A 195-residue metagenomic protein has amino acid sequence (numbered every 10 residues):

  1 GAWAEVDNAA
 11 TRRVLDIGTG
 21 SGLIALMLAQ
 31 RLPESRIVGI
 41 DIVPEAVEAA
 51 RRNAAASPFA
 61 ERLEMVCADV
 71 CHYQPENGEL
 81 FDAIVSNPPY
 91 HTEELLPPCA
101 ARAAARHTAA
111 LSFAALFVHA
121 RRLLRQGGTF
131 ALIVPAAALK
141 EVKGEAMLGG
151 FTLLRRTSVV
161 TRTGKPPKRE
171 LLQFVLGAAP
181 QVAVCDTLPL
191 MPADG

Functional and structural regions predicted by a protein language model:
T11-G18: Conserved class I S-adenosyl-L-methionine
S21-P33: Conserved SAM-binding loop of SAM-dependent methyltransferases across substrates and taxa, primarily the Class I
R36-D41: Conserved SAM-binding motif I beta-strand of class I
R51-E76: S-adenosyl-L-methionine
P75-A83: A short acidic, Gly/Pro-enriched loop at the edge of an enzyme's catalytic core that lines a small-molecule cofactor
P88-A115, H119: Mobile active-site "lid"/loop adjacent to the S-adenosyl-L-methionine
L111-P167, L171: Conserved Class I SAM-dependent methyltransferase catalytic core
G164-G195: SAM/dcSAM-binding transferase cores
